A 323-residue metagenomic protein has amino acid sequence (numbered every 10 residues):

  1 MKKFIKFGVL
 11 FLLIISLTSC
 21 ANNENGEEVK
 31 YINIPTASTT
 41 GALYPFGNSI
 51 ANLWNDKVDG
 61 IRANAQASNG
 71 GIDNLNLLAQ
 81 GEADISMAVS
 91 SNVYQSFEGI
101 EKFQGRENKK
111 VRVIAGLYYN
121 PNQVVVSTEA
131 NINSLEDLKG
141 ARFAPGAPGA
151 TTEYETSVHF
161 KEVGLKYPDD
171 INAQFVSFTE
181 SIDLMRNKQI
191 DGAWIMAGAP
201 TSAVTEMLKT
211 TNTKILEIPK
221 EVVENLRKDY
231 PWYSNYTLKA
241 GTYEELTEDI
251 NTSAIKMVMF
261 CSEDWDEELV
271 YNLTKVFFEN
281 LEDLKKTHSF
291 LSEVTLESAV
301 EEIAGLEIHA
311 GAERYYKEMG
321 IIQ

Functional and structural regions predicted by a protein language model:
K3-L10: Sec-dependent signal peptide recognition, specifically the positively charged N-region followed immediately by
S16-S19: C-terminal motif of bacterial Sec signal peptides marking the signal peptidase cleavage site
A21-N23: Bacterial signal peptide processing site
V29-K57, I61-R62, N120-N187, E302 (+1 more regions): Bilobed "Venus flytrap"/periplasmic-binding protein-like clamshell domains and structurally analogous long
A67-G70, N74-D84: Divalent cation-coordinating acidic motifs and surrounding scaffolds that mediate Ca2+/Mg2+/Mn2+/Zn2+-dependent binding
S90-N92, I100-Q104, A130, Y167-D169 (+2 more regions): Pocket-lining segment of extracytoplasmic ligand-binding domains
Q95-G99, K110-G116: Short beta-strand-centered segments that line the small-molecule binding cleft or hinge of alpha/beta clamshell
E244, I250-Q323: Segments of small-molecule ligand-sensing domains
